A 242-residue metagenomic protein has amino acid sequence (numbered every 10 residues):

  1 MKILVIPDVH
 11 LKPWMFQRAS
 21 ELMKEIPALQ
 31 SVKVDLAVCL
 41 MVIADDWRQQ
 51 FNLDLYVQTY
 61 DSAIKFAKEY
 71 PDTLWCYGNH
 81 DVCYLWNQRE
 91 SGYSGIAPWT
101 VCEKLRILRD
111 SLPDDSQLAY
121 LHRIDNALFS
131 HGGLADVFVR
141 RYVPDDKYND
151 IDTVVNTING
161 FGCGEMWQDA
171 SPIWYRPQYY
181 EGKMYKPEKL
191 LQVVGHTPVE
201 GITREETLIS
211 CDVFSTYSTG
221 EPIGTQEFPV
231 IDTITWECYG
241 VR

Functional and structural regions predicted by a protein language model:
M1, S31-D35, Y70-D72, D125 (+1 more regions): A general structural motif
M1-L4, H122-F129, R204-T207: Beta-strand-turn-beta hairpins that frame and shape the catalytic cleft of phosphate-ester-processing enzymes
I6, K12-C102: Core catalytic region of metal-dependent phosphoesterases/phosphodiesterases, especially metallo-beta-lactamase-like
I6-P7, A37-V42, L74-N79, F129-S130 (+2 more regions): Active-site neighborhood of phospho(di)ester-bond hydrolases with catalytic His/Asp-centered motifs
P13, D46-R48, V82-N87, S130-G132 (+3 more regions): Short catalytic/ligand-binding loop motif for oxyanion handling, primarily in non-cytosolic enzymes, centered on
M23-E25, D61-A63, S116-Q117, R176-G182 (+1 more regions): A generic local structural motif
G95-D114, L118-K186: Active-site-proximal loop/helix segment associated with metal-binding centers of metalloenzymes
I173, P177-G240: Conserved beta-sheet core of the metallophosphoesterase superfamily
